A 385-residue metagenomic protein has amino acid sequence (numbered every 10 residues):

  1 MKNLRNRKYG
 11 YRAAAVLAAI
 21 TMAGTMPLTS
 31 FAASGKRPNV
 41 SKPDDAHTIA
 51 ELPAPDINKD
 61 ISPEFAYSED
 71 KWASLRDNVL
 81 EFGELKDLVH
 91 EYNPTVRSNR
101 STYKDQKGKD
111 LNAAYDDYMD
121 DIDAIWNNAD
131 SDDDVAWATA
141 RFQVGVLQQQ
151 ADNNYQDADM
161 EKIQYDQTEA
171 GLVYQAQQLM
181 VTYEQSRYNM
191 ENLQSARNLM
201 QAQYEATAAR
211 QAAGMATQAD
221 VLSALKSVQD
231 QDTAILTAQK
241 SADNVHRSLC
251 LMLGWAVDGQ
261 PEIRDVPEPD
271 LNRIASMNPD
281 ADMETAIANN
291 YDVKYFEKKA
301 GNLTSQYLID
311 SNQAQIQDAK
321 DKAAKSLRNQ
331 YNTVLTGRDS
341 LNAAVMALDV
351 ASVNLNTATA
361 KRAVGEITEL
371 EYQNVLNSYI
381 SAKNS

Functional and structural regions predicted by a protein language model:
K2-A32: Sec-dependent N-terminal signal peptides of Gram-positive bacterial secreted proteins and lipoproteins
N3, G10, F31-Q178: Short flexible linkers and secondary-structure junctions
F82, A158-E161, Y165, E169 (+8 more regions): Long, non-membrane, amphipathic alpha-helices that form coiled-coils
N99, Q150, Y188-T237, D339-S385: Charged, solvent-exposed structural "stalk/scaffold" segments of large extracytoplasmic/peripheral assemblies
R100, K107, A114, D121 (+20 more regions): Coiled-coil heptad-register positions
Q239-D282, V293: Short, solvent-exposed, mixed-charge loop/turn linkers that connect secondary-structure elements
M283, D292, A324, E371-Y372: Extended amphipathic alpha-helical heptad-repeat regions
